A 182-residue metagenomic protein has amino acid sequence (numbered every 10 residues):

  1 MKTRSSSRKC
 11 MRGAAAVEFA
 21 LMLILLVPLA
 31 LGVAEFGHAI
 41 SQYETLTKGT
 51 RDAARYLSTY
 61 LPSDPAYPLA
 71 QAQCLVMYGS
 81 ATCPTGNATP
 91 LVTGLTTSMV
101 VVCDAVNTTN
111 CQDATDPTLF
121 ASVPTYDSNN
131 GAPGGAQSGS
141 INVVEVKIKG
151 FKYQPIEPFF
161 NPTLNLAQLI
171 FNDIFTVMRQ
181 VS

Functional and structural regions predicted by a protein language model:
K2, R51-S182: Short, conserved structural patches
K2-Y78: Alpha-helical assembly-interface signal, strongest on the long, hydrophobic N-terminal helix that forms
